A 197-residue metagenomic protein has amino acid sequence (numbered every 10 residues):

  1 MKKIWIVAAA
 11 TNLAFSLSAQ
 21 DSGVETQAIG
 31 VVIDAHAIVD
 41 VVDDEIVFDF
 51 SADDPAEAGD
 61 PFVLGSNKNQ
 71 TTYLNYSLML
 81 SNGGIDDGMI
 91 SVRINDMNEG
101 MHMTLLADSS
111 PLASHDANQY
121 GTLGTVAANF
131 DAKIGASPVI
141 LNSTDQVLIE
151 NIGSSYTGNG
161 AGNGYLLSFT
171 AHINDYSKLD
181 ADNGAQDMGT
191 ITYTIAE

Functional and structural regions predicted by a protein language model:
I4-S16: Sec-dependent N-terminal signal peptides
Q20-K133, P138, D145-E197: N-terminal small/polar-rich segments of proteins
